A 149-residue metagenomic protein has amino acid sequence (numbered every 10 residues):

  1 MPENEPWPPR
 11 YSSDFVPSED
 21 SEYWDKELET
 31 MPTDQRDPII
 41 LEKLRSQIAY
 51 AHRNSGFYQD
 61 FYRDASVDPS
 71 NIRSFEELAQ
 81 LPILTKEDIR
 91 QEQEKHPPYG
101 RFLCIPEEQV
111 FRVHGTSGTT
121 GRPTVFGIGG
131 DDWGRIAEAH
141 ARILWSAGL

Functional and structural regions predicted by a protein language model:
M1-G115, G121-S146: Nucleotide 5′-phosphate-binding alpha/beta core
L149: Short helix-loop-beta connector
